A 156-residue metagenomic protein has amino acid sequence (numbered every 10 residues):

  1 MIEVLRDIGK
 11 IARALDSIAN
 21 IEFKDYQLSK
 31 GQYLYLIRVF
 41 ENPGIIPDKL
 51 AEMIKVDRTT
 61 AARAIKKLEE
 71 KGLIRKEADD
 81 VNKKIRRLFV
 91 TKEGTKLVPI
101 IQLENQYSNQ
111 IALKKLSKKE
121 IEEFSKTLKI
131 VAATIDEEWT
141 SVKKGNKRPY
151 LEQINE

Functional and structural regions predicted by a protein language model:
M1, A12, P43, I54 (+3 more regions): Flexible interhelical turns and helix-capping residues at alpha-helix boundaries within structured domains
M1-Y26, I154-E156: N-terminal leader segment of winged-helix/HTH proteins
D7, A14, I18, L34-I37 (+2 more regions): Pre-recognition alpha-helix immediately N-terminal to the DNA-recognition helix within helix-turn-helix or winged-helix
I11-I18, Y35, P47, A62-K67 (+3 more regions): A structural preference for long, well-packed, hydrophobic secondary-structure segments
I18-T60, K71, K143: N-terminal helix-turn-helix DNA-binding core of bacterial DNA-binding proteins
K66-K129: Charged, amphipathic alpha-helical coiled-coil/dimerization segments
K119-E156: C-terminal regulatory/oligomerization modules of transcriptional regulators
